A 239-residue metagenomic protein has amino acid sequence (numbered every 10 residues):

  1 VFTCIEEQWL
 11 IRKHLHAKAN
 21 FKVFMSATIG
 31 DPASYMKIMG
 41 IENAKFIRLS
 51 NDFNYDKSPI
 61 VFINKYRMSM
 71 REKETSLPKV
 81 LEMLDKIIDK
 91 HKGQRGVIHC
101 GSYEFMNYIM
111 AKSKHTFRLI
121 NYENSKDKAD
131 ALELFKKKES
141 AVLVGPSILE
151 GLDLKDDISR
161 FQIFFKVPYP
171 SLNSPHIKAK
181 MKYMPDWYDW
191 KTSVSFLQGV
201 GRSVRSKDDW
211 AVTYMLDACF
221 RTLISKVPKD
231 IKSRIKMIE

Functional and structural regions predicted by a protein language model:
V1-R67, S125-K128, V142-P146: A contiguous, basic/glycine-rich beta-loop/short-helix subdomain that forms a polymer-engagement track
L10, H14-N20, Y55-K57, K90-R95 (+4 more regions): Short, well-ordered loop/turn elements at secondary-structure boundaries
K13-A17, F62-G101: Conserved interdomain hinge at the start of the Helicase C-terminal
V23-A27, Q94-F105, Y214-L216: Conserved RecA-like ASCE P-loop NTPase motor core of nucleic-acid helicases/translocases
P32-S34, F105-I109, D153, L223: Phosphate- and divalent-cation-binding pockets in alpha/beta enzyme and binding domains that engage nucleotide-derived
N64-T75, E123-L223: Conserved RecA-like P-loop NTPase helicase motor core
G96-K126: Conserved helicase motor "Helicase C" RecA-like lobe of SF1/SF2 P-loop NTPases
R221-E239: Short, low-complexity, polybasic intrinsically disordered segments
